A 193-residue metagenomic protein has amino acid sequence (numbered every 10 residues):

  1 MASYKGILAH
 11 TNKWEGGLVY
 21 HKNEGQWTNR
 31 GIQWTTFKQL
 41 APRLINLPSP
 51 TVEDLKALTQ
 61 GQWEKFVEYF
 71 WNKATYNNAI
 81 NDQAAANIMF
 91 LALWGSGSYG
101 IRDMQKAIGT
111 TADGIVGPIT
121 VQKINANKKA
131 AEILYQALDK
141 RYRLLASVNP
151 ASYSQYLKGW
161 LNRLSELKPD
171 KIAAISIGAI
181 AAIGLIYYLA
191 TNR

Functional and structural regions predicted by a protein language model:
M1-I172, A182-N192: Cell-wall polysaccharide-cleaving catalytic domain and substrate-binding groove, primarily in peptidoglycan/chitin
